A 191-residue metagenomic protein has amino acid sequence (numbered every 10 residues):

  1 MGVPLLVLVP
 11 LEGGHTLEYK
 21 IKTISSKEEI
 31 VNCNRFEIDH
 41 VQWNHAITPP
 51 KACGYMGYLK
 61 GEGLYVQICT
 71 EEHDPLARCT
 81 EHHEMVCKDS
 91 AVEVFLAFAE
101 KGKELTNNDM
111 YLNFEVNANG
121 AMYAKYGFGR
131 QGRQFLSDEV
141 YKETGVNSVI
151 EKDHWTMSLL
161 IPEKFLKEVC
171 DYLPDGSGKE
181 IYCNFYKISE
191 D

Functional and structural regions predicted by a protein language model:
L6-D191: Structural preference for beta-rich elements and adjacent junctions enriched in aromatics
